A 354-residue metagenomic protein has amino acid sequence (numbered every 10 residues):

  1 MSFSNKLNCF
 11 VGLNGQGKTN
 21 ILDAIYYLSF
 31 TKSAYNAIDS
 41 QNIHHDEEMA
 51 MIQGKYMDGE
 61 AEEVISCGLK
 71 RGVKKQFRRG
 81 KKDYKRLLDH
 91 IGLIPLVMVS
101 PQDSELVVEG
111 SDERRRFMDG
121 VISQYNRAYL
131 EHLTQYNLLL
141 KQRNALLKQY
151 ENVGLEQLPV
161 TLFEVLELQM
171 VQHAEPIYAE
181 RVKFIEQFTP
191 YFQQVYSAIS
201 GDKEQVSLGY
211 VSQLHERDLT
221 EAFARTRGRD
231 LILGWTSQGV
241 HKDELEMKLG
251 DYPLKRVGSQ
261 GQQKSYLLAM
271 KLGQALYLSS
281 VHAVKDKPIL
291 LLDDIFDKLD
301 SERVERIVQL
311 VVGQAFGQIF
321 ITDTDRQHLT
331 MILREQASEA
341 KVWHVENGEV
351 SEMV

Functional and structural regions predicted by a protein language model:
M1-L13, Y27, L155-I289, K298 (+5 more regions): Conserved NTPase motor "head" modules and their coupling/switch loops across ABC/AAA+ ATPases, GTPases, and GHKL ATPases
M1-N5, I38-D39, M118, Y125-R181: Long, non-coiled-coil amphipathic alpha-helical linker/lever segments that couple catalytic cores to other domains
G17-K18: Conserved lysine of the Walker
S29-E113, F117-Y125, Y129, T189 (+2 more regions): Nucleotide-state sensing region of NTPase/ATPase domains
G54, Q318-D325: Structural recognition of the conserved hydrophobic beta-strand(s) that form the central parallel beta-sheet of P-loop
V99, P288-L291: Hydrophobic positions in the central parallel beta-sheet of the AAA+
D293-I295: Walker B catalytic acidic pair
